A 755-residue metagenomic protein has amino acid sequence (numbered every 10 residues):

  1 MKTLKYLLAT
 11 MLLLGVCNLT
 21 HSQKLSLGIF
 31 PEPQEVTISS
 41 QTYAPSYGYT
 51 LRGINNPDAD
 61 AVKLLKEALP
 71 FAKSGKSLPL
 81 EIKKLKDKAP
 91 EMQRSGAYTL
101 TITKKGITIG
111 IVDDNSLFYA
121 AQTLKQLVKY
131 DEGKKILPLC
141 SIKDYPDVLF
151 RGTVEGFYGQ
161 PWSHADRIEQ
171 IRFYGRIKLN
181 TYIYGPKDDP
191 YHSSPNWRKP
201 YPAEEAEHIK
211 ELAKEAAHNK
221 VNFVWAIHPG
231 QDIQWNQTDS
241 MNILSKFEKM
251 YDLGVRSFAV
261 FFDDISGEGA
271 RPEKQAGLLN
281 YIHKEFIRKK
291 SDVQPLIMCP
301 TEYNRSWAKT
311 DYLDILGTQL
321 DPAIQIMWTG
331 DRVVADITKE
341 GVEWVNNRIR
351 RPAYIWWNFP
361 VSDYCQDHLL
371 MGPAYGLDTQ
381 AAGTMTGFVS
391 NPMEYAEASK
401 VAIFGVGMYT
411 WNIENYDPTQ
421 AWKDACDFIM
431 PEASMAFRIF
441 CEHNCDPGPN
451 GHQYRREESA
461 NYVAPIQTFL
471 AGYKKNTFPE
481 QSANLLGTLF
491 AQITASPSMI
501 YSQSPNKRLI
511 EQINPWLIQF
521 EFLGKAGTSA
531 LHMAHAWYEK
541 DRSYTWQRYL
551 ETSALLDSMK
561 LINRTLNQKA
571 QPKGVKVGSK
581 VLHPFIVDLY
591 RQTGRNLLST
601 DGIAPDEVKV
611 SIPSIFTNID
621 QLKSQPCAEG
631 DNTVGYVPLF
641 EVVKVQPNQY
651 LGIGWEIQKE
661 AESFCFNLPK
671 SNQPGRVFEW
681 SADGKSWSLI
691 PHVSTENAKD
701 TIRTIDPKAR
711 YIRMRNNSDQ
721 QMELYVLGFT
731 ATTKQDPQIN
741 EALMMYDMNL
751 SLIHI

Functional and structural regions predicted by a protein language model:
M1-S26, I753: Bacterial Sec-dependent N-terminal signal peptides
S22-K104, G110-V112, G133-I142: Acidic, contiguous N-terminal accessory segments
I29-E32, T37-S39, Y281-W307, L313-T617 (+1 more regions): Substrate-binding groove of N-acetylhexosamine-processing glycoside hydrolases
A89-D239, K246, D252-R256, R288: Feature activates predominantly on carbohydrate-active enzymes
S245-P272, Q294-Y303: Active-site groove signature of glycoside hydrolases
V260, G675, G684-H692: Surface-exposed loop/edge segments in extracytoplasmic proteins
F585-A661, C665-R676, W680-A682, E696-D706 (+1 more regions): Disordered, acidic Ser/Thr/Pro-rich linker "stalks" and the adjacent N-terminal cap of the next globular domain
M714-Q720: Short beta-strand-plus-loop segments that form exposed binding edges in beta-rich domains
